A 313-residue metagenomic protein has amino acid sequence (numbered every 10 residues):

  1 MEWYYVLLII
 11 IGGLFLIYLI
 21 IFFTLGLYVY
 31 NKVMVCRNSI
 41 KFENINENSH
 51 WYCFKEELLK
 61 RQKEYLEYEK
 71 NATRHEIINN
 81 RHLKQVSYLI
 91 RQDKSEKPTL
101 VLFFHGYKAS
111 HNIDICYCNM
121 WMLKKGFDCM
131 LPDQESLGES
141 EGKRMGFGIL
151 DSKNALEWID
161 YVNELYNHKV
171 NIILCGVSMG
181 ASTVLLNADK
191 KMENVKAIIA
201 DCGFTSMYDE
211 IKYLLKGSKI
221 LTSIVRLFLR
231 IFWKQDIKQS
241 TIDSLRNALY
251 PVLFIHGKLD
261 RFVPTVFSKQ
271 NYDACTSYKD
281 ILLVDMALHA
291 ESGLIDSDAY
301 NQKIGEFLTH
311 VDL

Functional and structural regions predicted by a protein language model:
M1-E57: N-terminal membrane-anchoring alpha-helices
F54-E96: N-terminal cap/lid segment of alpha/beta-hydrolase-fold proteins
K108-H111, E135-H168: Catalytic nucleophile-loop/oxyanion-hole region of alpha/beta-hydrolase and closely related hydrolase-like folds
M122-E141: Conserved alpha/beta-hydrolase
L186-Q235, S244: Hydrolase active-site cap/lid region
A248-L249, F254-H256, D260: Short beta-strand/loop motif that positions the catalytic acidic residue of the alpha/beta-hydrolase fold
R261-F267: Conserved alpha/beta-hydrolase "acid-adjacent" motif
A287-D298: Catalytic histidine-centered segment of alpha/beta-hydrolase-like enzymes
